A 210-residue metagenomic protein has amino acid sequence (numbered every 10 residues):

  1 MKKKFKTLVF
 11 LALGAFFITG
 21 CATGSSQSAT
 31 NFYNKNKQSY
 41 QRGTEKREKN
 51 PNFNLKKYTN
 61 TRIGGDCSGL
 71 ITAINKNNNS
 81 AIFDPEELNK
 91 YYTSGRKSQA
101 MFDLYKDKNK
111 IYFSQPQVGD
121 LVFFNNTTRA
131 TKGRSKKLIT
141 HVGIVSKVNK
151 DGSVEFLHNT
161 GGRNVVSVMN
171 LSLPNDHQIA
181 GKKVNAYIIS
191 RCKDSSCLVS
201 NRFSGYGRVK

Functional and structural regions predicted by a protein language model:
M1-V9: Bacterial N-terminal signal peptides that target proteins for export
K6-T7, I63, I111, S135: Residues at the start of alpha-helices and the adjacent loop-to-helix junctions
I18-G20: C-terminal motif of bacterial Sec signal peptides marking the signal peptidase cleavage site
A22-K90, S94, N201-K210: N-terminal capping segments
A22-N34, Q38, R42, K132-K210: Aromatic- and glycine-rich peptidoglycan recognition patches
F83-S167: ...with weaker cross-activation on analogous glycine-rich loops/strands in unrelated enzymes
